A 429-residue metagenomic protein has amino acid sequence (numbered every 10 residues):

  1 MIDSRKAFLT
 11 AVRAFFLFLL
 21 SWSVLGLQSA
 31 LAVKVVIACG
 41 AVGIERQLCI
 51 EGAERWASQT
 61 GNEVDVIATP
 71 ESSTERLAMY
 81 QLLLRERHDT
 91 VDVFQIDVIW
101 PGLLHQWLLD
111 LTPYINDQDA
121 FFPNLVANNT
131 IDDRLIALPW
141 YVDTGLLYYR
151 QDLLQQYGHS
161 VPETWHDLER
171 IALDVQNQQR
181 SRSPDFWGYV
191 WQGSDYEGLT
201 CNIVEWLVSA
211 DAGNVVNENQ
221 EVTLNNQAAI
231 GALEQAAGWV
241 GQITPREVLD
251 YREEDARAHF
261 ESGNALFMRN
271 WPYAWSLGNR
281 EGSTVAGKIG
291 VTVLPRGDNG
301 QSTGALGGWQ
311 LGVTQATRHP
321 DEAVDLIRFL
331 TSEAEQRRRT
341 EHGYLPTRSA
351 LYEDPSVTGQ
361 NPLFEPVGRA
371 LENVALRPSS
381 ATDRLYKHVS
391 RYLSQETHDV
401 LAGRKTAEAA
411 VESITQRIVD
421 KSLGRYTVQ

Functional and structural regions predicted by a protein language model:
V33-G43, N62-T69, D92-V93, I136 (+2 more regions): Short, well-ordered beta-strand elements
S58-N124, N128-T130, D152-E163, H259 (+3 more regions): Extracytoplasmic "Venus flytrap"/periplasmic binding protein-like
D89-D92, Q118-L154, W187-G188, V291 (+3 more regions): A structural signal for short loop-to-beta-strand junctions that line the ligand-binding cleft of periplasmic/secreted
D97-T144, D185, L199-N202, A286-T292 (+2 more regions): Hinge/lid segment of periplasmic solute-binding proteins
T112-P123, G188-Y196, A210-G231, R280-T284 (+5 more regions): Short, solvent-exposed loop/beta-turn-alpha elements that line the ligand-binding surface or hinge of extracytoplasmic
N128-N129, T292-V293, E341-Y392, D399 (+1 more regions): Long, aromatic- and glycine/proline-rich binding clefts that accommodate carbohydrate-like moieties
I136-L138, G145, E169-E221, A265: Extracytoplasmic/periplasmic solute-binding protein
A172-L173, E218-L249, L294: Glycine-centered hinge/linker elements that transmit conformational signals in sensory and ligand-binding systems
